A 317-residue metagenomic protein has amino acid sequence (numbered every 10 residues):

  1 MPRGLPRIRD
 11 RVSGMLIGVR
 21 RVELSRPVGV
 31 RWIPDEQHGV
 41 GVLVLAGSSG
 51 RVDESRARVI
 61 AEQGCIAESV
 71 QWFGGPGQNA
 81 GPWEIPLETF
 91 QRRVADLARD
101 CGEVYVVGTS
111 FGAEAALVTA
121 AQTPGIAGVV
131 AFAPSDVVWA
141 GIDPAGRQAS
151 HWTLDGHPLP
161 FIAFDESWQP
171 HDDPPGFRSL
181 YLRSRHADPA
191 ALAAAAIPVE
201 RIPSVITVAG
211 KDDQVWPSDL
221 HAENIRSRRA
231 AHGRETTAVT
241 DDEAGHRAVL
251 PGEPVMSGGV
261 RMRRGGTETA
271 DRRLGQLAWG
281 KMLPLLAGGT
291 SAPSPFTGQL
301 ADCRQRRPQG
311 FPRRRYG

Functional and structural regions predicted by a protein language model:
M1-V40: N-terminal cap/lid segment of alpha/beta-hydrolase-fold proteins
G39, A46-R51, K211: Active-site glycine-rich loops that stabilize anionic/oxyanionic intermediates across multiple enzyme folds
S48-V59, W72: The serine-hydrolase catalytic nucleophile loop
S49, F73-Y105: Catalytic nucleophile-loop/oxyanion-hole region of alpha/beta-hydrolase and closely related hydrolase-like folds
G50-S55, A95-F161, F177-D188: Primarily recognizes the serine-hydrolase "nucleophile elbow" in alpha/beta-hydrolase and SGNH/GDSL folds
A61-Q78: Conserved alpha/beta-hydrolase
H171-R247: Serine-hydrolase catalytic core
V208, L220-R226, A231-C303: C-terminal catalytic histidine-bearing segment of alpha/beta-hydrolase fold enzymes
